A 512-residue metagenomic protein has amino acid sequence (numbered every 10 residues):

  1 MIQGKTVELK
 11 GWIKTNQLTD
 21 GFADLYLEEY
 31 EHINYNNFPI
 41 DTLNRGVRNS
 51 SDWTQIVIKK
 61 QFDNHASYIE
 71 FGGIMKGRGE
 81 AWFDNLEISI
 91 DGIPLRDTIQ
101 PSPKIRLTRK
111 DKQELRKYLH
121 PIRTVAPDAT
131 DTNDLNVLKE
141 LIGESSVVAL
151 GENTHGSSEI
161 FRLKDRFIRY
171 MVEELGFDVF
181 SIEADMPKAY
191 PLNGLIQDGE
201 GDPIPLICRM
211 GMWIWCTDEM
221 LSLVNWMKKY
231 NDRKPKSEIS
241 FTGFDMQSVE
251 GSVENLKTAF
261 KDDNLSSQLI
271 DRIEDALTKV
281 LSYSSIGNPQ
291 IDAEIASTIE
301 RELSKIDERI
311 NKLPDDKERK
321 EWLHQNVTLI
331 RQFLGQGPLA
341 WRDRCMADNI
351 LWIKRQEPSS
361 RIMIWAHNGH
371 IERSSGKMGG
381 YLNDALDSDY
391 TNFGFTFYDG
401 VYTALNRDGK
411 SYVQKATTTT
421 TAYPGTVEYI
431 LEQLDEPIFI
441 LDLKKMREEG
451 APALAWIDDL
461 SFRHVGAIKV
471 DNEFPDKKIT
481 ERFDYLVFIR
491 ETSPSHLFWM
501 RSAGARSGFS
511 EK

Functional and structural regions predicted by a protein language model:
M1-K110: Extracellular and organelle-lumenal recognition/adhesion modules and their flexible linkers in secreted
K14-L18, Q61, G92-K512: Structured catalytic-domain cores with a bias toward divalent-metal coordination
